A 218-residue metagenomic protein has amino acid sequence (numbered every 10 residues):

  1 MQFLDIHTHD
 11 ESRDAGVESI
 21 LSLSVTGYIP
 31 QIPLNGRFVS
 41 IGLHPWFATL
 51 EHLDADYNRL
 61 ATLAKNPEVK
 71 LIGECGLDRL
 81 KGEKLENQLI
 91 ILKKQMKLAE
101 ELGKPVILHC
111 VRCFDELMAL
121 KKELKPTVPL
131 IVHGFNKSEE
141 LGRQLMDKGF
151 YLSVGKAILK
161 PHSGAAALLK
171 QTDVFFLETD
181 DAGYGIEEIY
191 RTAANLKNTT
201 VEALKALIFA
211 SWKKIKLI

Functional and structural regions predicted by a protein language model:
M1-I218: Mid-domain alpha/beta scaffold segments of enzyme catalytic cores
